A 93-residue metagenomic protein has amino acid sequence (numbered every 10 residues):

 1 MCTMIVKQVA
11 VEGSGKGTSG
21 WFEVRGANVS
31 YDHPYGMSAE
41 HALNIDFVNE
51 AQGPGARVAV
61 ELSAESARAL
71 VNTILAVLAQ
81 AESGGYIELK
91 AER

Functional and structural regions predicted by a protein language model:
M1-R93: Positively charged, low-complexity terminal tracts and the immediately adjacent first secondary-structure elements
